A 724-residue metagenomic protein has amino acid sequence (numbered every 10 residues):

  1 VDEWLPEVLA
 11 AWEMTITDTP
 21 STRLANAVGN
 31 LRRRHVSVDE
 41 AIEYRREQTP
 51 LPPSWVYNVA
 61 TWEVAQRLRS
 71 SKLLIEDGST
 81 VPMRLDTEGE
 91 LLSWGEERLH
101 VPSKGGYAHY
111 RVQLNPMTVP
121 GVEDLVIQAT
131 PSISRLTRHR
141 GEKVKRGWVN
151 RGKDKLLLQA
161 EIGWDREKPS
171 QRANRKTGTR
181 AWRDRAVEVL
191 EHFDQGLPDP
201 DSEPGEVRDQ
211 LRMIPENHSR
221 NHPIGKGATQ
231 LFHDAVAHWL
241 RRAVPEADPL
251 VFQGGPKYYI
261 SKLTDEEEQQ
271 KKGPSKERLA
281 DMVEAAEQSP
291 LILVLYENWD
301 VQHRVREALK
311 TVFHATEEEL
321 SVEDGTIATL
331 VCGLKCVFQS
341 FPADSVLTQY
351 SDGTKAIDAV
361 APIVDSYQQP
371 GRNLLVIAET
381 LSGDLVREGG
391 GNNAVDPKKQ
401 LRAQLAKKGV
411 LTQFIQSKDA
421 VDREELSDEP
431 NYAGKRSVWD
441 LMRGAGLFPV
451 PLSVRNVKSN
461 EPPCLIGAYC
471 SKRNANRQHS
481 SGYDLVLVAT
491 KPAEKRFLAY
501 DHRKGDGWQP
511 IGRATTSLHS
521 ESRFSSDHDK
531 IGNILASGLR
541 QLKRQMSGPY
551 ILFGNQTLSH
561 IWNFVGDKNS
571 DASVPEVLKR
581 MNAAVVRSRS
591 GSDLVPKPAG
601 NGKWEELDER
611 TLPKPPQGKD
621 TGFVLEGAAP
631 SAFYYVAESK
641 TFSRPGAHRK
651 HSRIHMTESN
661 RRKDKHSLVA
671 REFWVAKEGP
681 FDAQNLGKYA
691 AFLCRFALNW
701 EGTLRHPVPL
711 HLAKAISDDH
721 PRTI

Functional and structural regions predicted by a protein language model:
V1-R151, K155, N298, H314-R372 (+1 more regions): Long, contiguous domain-sized segments
L125-P131, L157, P169-V395: Long, charge-dense tracts
